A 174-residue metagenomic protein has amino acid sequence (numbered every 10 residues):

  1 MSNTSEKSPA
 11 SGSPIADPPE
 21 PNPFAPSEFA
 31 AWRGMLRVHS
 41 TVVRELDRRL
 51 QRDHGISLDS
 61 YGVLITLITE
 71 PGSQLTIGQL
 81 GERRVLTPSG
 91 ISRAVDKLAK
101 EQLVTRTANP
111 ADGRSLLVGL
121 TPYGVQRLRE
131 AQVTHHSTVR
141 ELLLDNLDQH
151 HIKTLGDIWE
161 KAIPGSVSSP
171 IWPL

Functional and structural regions predicted by a protein language model:
M1-F24, Q149-L174: C-terminal regulatory/oligomerization modules of transcriptional regulators
M1-H54, L103: N-terminal leader segment of winged-helix/HTH proteins
S2-E6, D17, D96-K153: Charged, amphipathic alpha-helical coiled-coil/dimerization segments
S27, D59-S60, Y123, H151: N-terminal positioning helix adjacent to the helix-turn-helix/winged-helix DNA-binding module
R33, G62-T66, S92-A94: Base-recognition residues in the alpha-helical recognition helix of bacterial helix-turn-helix
L36, I65-T69, Q132: Short, locally clustered residues in the helix-turn-helix/winged-helix DNA-binding domain
R44-T87, L174: N-terminal helix-turn-helix DNA-binding core of bacterial DNA-binding proteins
G90, A94-K97, I158: Residues within the DNA-recognition helix of helix-turn-helix
